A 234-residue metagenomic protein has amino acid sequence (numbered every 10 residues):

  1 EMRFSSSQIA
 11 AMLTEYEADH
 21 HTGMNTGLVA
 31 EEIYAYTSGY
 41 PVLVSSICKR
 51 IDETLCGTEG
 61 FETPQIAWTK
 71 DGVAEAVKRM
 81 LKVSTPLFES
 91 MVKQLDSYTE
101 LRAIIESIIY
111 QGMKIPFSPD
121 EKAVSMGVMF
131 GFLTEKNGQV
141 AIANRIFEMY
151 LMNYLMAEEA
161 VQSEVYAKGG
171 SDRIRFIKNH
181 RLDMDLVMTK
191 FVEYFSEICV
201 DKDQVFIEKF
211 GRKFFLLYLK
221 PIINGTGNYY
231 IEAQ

Functional and structural regions predicted by a protein language model:
E1: A short helix-turn-beta junction within AAA+ P-loop NTPase domains corresponding to the substrate/partner-engaging
F4-E31, A35-F130, K136-N137, Y166-A167 (+1 more regions): Winged-helix-like regulatory helical subdomains adjacent to P-loop NTPase cores
S90-S97, Y110-P116, K178-L182, I198-F210 (+1 more regions): Short, contiguous acidic/charged loop-to-helix segments that flank catalytic cores in large enzymes
I109, F132, K220-N224: Hydrophobic alpha-helix feature that most strongly marks membrane-spanning transmembrane helices and their immediate
Q139-N144: Minor-groove-contacting beta-hairpin "wing" of winged helix-turn-helix DNA-binding domains
F147-H180: Short, amphipathic alpha-helical interaction segments positioned at domain boundaries
D183-E232: Acidic-basic catalytic patches of nuclease active cores, encompassing PD-(D/E)XK and other metal-cofactor nuclease
